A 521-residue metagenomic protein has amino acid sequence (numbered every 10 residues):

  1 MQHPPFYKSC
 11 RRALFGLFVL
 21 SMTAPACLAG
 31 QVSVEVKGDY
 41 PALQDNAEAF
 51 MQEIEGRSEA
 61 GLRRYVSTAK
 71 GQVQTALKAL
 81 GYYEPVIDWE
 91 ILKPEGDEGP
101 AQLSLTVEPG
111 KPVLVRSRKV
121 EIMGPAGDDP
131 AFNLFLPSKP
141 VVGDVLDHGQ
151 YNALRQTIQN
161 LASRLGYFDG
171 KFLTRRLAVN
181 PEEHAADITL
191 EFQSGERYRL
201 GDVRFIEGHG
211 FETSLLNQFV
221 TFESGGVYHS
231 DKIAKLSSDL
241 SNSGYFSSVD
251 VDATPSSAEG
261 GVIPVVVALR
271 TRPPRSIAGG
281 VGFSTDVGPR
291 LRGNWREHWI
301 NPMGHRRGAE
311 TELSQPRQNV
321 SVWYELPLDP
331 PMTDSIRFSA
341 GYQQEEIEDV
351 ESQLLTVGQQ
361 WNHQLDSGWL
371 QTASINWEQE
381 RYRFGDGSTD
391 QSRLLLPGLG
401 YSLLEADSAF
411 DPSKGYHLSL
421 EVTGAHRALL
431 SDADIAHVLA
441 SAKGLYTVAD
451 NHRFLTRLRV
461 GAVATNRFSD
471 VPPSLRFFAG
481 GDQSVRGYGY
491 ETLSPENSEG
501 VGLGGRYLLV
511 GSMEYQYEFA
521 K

Functional and structural regions predicted by a protein language model:
Q2-F15: Bacterial N-terminal signal peptides that target proteins for export
A29-A42, Q52-T285, N294, G308-L326 (+2 more regions): Periplasmic polypeptide-binding modules associated with outer-membrane biogenesis and secretion
V220, R275-T285, G293, E297-W299 (+7 more regions): Transmembrane beta-strand segments that form the barrel wall of outer-membrane beta-barrel proteins
N242, D390, L394-K521: C-terminal outer-membrane beta-barrel translocator/porin domains of Gram-negative envelope proteins and their
G261-I263, P273-I277, P289, M303-R307 (+10 more regions): Outer-envelope beta-barrel architecture signal
T271-P273, W299-N301, L328-P330, H363-S367 (+3 more regions): Outer-membrane beta-barrel strand-turn architecture
F283-R290, T311-V320, E345-L354, F384-Q391 (+2 more regions): Solvent-exposed loop/turn segments connecting transmembrane beta-strands in outer-membrane beta-barrel proteins
V320-R393, P397-L399: Transmembrane beta-barrel wall of Gram-negative outer-membrane proteins
